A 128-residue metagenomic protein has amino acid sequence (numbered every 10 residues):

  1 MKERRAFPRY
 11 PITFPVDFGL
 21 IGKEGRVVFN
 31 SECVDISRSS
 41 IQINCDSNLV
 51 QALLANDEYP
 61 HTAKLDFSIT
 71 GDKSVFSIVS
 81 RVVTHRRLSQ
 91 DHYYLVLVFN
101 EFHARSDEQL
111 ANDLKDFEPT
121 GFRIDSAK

Functional and structural regions predicted by a protein language model:
M1-R38, Q42-Q51, A111-K128: N-terminal helix initiation/capping motif
P11-P15, S40, P60-K64, S77 (+1 more regions): Broad gene-expression machinery/nucleic-acid interaction feature
P15-I21, N56-S74: Short conserved beta-strand and strand-loop elements enriched in small hydrophobics with frequent Asp/Gly
F18, D35, V82-T84, E101: A residue-level detector for short acidic-glycine micro-motifs
G25-V28, K73-S77: Short, mixed charged/polar active-site loops that provide acid/base catalysis or chelate metal/phosphate cofactors
N30-S31, I78-V83: Short beta-strand-centered aromatic/proline hotspots
I41-C45, R86-F99: Short, solvent-exposed secondary-structure boundary/capping segments
F102-D107: Short, charged/polar, Gly/Pro-enriched secondary-structure boundary elements
